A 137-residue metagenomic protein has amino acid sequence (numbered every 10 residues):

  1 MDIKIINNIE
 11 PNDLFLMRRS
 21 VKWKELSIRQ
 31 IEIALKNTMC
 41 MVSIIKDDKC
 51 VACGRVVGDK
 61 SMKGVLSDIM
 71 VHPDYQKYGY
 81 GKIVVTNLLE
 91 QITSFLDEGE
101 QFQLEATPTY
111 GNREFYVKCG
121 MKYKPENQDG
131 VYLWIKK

Functional and structural regions predicted by a protein language model:
M1-R29, N127: Short amphipathic alpha-helix that is part of the acyltransferase structural core
E32, M39-G54: Conserved beta-hairpin
V56-S67, Q76, E98, E126: A conserved beta-turn-beta hairpin within the catalytic core of GNAT-like acetyltransferases that forms part
Y75, G79-N87: Conserved acetyl-CoA pyrophosphate-binding loop and the N-cap/start of the following alpha-helix in GNAT-like
E98, F102-E114, K136-K137: Conserved beta-strand-loop-alpha-helix junction that forms the acyl-donor binding cleft
V117-E126: Conserved acetyl-CoA-binding loop of GNAT-fold acetyltransferases
